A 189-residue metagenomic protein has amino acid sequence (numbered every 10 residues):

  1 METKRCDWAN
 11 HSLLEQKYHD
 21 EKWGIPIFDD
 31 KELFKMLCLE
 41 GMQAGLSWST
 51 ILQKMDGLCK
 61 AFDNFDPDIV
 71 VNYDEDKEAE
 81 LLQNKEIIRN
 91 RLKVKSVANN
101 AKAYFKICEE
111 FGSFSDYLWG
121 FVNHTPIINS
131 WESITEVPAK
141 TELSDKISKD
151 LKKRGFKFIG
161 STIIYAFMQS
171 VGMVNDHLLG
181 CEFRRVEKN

Functional and structural regions predicted by a protein language model:
M1-N189: HhH-family (HhH-GPD) DNA N-glycosylase catalytic core used in base-excision repair
